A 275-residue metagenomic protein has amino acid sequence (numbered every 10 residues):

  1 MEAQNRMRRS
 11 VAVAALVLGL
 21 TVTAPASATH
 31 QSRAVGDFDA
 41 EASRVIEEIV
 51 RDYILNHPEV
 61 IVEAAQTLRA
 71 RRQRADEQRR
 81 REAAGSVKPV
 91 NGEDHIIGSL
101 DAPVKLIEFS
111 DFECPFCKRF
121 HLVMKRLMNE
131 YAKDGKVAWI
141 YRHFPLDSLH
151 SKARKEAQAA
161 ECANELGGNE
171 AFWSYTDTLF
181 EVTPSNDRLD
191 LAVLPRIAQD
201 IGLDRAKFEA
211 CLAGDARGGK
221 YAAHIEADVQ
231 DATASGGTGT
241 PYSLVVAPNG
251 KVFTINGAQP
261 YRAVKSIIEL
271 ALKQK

Functional and structural regions predicted by a protein language model:
E2-R6, V22-S86: N-terminal targeting signals for export/organelle localization
A12-T23: Bacterial N-terminal signal peptides
Q31-R51, P195-K275: C-terminal cap of thioredoxin/glutaredoxin-like
D39-S43, E47, I54, P58-I61 (+11 more regions): Solvent-exposed, acidic/flexible segments
V87-V104: A short beta-strand-turn-helix
K105-E108, A138-R142, Y242-L244: Structural recognition of the beta-strand scaffold that forms the well-ordered cores of secreted hydrolase catalytic
F112-Q199, S235-T238, L270: Structural alpha/beta surface segment adjacent to cysteine/selenocysteine redox centers across thiol/disulfide enzymes
